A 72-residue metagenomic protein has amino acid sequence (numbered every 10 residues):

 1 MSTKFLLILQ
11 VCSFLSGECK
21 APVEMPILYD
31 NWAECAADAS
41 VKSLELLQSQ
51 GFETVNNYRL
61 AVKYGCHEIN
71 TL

Functional and structural regions predicted by a protein language model:
M1-V23: Short aromatic-glycine-(Arg/Gly/Cys) micro-motifs in beta-strand/loop hairpins
F5, Y29, Y64-C66: Aromatic side chains
Q10, G17, A33, Y64-C66: Extracellular secreted precursors and ectodomains with disulfide-bonded cysteine-rich loops/domains
K20-E34: A short, exposed loop/beta-hairpin motif centered on an aromatic-Gly-Thr core
N31-E34, D38-S43: Short, well-ordered alpha-helical segments
V41-L72: Short, mixed-charge low-complexity intrinsically disordered segments
